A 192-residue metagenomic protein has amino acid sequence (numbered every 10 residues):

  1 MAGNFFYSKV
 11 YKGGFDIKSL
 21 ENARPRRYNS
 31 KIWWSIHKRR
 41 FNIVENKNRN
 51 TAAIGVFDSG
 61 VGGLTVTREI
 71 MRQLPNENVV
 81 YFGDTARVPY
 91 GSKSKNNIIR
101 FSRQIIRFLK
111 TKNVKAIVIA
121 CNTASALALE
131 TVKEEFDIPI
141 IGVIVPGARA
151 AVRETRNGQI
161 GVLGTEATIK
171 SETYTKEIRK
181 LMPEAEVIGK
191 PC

Functional and structural regions predicted by a protein language model:
F5-Y7, Y11, F15, Y28 (+1 more regions): Aromatic (phenylalanine/tyrosine) cluster motif
W33-W34: Tryptophan (W) side chains
F41-C192: Non-catalytic structural scaffold of enzyme domains
